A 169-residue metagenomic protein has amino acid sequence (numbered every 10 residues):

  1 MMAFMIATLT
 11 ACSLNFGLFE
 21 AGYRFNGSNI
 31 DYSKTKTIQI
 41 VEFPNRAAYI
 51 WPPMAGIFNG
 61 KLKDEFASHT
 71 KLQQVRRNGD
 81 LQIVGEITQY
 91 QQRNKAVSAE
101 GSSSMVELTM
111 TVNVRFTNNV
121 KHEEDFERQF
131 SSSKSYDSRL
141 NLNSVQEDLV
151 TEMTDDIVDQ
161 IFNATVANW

Functional and structural regions predicted by a protein language model:
M1-C12: Sec-dependent bacterial lipoprotein signal peptides
T10-G60, D64, N163-W169: A structural "domain/chain start" motif
S13-G22, N118-D125, Y136-W169: C-terminal/domain-edge helix-coil "capping" segments
L14, S68-Q73, R77-D125, S133-S144: Surface-exposed short loop/turn segments
Y49-G60, S103, E107, N143-D156: Soluble non-cytosolic domains of exported or imported proteins
K61-L72, R93, D156, Q160-N168: Structured segments of extracytoplasmic/periplasmic soluble domains in secreted or envelope-associated proteins
